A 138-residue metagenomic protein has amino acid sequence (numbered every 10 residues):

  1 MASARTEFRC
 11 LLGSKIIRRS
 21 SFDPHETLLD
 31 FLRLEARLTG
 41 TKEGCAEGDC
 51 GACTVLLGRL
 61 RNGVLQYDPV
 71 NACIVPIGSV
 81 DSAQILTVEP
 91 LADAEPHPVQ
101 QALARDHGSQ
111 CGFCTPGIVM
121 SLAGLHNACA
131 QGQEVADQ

Functional and structural regions predicted by a protein language model:
M1-Q138: Signature of N-terminal electron-transfer/Fe-S-associated modules in redox systems
